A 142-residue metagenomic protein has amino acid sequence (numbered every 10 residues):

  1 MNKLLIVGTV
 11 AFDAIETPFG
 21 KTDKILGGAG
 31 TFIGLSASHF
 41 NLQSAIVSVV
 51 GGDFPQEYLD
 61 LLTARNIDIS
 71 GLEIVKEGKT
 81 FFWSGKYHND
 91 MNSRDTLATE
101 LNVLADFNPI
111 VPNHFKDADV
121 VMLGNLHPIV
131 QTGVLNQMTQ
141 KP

Functional and structural regions predicted by a protein language model:
M1-L5: Extreme N-terminal starter segment of soluble prokaryotic enzymes
I6, V121-G124: Redox-cofactor binding/interface segments in oxidoreductases and associated redox assembly factors
G8-V10: Active-site metal-binding loops of divalent metal-dependent hydrolases
F12-K24, L42-M122, N136-Q137: Conserved N-terminal subdomain of the carbohydrate kinase-like
G20-L35: Short catalytic helix/loop segments, enriched in acidic residues and glycine and frequently bearing histidine
G34-Q43: Alpha-helix C-terminal capping segments
L126-V130: Short acidic/polar capping segments at secondary-structure boundaries
Q131-K141: Glycosyltransferases and closely related glycan-assembly transferases that use nucleotide-activated donors
